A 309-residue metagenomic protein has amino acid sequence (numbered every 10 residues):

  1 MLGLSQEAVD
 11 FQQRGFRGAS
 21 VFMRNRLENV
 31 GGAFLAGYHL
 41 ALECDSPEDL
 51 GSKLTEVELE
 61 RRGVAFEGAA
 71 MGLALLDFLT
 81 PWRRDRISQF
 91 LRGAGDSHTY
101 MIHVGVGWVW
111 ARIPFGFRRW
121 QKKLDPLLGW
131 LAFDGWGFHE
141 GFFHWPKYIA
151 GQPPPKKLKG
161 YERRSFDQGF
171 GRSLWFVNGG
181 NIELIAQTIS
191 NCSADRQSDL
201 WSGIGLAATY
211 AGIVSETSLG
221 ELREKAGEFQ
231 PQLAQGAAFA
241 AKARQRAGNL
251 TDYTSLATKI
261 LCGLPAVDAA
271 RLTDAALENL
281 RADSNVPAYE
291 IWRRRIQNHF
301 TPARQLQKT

Functional and structural regions predicted by a protein language model:
M1-T309: Mature, well-folded catalytic/scaffold domains that follow N-terminal targeting or propeptide regions
